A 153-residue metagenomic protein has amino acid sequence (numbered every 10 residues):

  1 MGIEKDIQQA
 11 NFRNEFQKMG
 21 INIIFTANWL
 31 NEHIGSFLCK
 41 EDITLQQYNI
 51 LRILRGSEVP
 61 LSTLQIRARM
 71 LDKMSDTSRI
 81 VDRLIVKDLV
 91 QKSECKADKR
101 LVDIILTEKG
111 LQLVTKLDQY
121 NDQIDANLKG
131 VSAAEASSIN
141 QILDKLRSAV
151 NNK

Functional and structural regions predicted by a protein language model:
M1-E41, L89: N-terminal leader segment of winged-helix/HTH proteins
M1-N11, A134-K153: C-terminal regulatory/oligomerization modules of transcriptional regulators
K18, N22, N49-R52, Q112: Pre-recognition alpha-helix immediately N-terminal to the DNA-recognition helix within helix-turn-helix or winged-helix
I24, R52-E58, D118, D144: Short, locally clustered residues in the helix-turn-helix/winged-helix DNA-binding domain
N28, E32-K73: N-terminal helix-turn-helix DNA-binding core of bacterial DNA-binding proteins
D82-N140: Charged, amphipathic alpha-helical coiled-coil/dimerization segments
